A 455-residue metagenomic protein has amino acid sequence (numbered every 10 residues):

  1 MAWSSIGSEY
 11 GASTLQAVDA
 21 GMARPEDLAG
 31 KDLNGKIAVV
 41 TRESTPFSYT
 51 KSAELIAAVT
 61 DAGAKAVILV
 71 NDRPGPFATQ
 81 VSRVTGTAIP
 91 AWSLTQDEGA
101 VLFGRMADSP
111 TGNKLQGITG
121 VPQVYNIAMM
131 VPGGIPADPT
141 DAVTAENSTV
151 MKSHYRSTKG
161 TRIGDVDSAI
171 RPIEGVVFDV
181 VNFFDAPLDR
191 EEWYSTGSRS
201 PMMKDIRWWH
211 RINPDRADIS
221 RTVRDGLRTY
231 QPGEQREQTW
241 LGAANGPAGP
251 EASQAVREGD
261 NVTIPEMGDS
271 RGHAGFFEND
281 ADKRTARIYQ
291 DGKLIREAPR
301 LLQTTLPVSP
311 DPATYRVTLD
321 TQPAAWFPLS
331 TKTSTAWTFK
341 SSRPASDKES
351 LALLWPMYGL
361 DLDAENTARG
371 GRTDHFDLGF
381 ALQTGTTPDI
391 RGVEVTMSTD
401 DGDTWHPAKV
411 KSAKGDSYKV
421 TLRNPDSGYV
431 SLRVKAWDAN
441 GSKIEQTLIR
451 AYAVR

Functional and structural regions predicted by a protein language model:
M1-E26, G30-D32, V39, S44-A53 (+1 more regions): Low-complexity, acidic Ser/Thr/Pro-rich "mucin-like" tracts of secreted and single-pass surface proteins
